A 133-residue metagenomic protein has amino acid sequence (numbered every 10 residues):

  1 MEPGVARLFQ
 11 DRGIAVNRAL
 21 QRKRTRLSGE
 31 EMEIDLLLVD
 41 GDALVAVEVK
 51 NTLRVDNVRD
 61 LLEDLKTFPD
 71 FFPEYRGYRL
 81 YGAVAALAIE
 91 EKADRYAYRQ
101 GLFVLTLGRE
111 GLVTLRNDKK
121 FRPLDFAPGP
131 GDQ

Functional and structural regions predicted by a protein language model:
M1-K23, A127-Q133: Acidic-basic catalytic patches of nuclease active cores, encompassing PD-(D/E)XK and other metal-cofactor nuclease
V5, I34-N57, L61-L62, K66 (+1 more regions): Conserved catalytic cores of phosphodiester-cleaving nucleases, focusing on short active-site segments
L8, D64-T67, Y96, Q100: Alpha-helical structural signal in soluble globular domains
I14-G41: Active-site metal-binding core of divalent-cation-utilizing nuclease and nuclease-like domains
K23-R26, L53, I89, G111: Residue-level detector of flexible, active-site-proximal loop/helix-junction positions within diverse enzyme catalytic
M32, Y78, Q100: Residue-level signal for beta-strand positions within conserved beta-sheet cores that form or flank
T67-G77: Arginine/glycine-rich "motif VI" loop of SF2 helicases in the C-terminal RecA-like domain
Y81-Q133: Domain-level recognition of nuclease-like catalytic cores that cleave nucleotide substrates
